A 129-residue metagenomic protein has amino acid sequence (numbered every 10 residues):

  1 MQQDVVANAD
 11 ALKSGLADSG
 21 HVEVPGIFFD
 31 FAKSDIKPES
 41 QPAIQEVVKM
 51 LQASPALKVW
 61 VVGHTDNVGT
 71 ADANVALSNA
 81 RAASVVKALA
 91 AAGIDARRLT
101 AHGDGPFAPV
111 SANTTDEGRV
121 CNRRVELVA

Functional and structural regions predicted by a protein language model:
M1-K58: Periplasmic peptidoglycan-binding/tethering modules of Gram-negative envelope proteins
K33-Q41, L57, V62-A129: Periplasmic OmpA-like peptidoglycan-binding domain that tethers envelope proteins to the cell wall
